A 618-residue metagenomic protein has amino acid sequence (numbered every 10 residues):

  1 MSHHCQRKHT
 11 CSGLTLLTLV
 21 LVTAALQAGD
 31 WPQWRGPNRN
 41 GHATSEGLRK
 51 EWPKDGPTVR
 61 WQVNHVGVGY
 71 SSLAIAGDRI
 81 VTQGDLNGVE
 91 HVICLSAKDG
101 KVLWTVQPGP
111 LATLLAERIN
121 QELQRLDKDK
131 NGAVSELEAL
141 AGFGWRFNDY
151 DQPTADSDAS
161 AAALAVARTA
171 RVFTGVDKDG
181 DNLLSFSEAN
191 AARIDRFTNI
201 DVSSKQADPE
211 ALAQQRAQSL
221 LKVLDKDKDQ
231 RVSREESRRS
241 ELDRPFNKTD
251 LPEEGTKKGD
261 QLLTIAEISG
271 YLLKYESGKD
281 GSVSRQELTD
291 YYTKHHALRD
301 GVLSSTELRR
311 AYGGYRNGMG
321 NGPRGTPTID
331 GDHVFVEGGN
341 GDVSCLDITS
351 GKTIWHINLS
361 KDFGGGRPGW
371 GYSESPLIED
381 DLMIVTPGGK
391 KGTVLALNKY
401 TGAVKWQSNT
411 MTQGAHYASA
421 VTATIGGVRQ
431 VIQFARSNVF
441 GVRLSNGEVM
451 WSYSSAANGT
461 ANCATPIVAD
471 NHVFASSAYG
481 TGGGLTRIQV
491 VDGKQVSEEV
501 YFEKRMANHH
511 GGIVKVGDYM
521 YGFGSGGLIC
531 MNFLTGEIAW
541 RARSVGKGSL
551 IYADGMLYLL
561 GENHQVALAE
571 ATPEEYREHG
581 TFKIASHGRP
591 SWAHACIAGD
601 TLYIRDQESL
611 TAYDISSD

Functional and structural regions predicted by a protein language model:
G29-V59, G484-T486, V490: Blade/loop signatures of beta-propeller domains
Q62-A74, L86, T105-Q121, F143 (+13 more regions): Extracytoplasmic beta-rich repeat domains
G77-D78, G331-D332, D380-D381, V428-R429 (+4 more regions): Short coil/turn segments that connect the beta-strands within blades of beta-propeller domains
V89-V92, T393, T481-R487, I529 (+2 more regions): Structural motif
S96-D99, D347-S350, N398-T401, R443-G447 (+4 more regions): Short loop/turn segments that connect beta-strands within beta-propeller blades
I119-K130, G144-T154, R168-G180, I194-S204 (+4 more regions): Primarily EF-hand calcium-binding motifs
T481-G483, K504-A571: Loop/turn-rich, solvent-exposed surfaces of beta-rich toroidal or solenoidal domains
G588-D618: Blade-level signature of beta-propeller repeat domains, shared across WD40, Kelch, NHL, RCC1 and BNR/Asp-box propellers
